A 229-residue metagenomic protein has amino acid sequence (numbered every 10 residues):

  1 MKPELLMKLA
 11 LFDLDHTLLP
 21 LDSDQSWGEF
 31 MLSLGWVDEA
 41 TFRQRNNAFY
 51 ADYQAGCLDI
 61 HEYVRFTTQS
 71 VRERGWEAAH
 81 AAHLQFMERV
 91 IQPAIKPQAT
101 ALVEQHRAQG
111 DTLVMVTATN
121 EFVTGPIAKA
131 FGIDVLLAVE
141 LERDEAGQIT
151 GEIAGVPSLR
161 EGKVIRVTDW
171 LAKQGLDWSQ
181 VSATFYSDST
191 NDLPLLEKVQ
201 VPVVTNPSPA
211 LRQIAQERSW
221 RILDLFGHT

Functional and structural regions predicted by a protein language model:
K2-L58: Active-site neighborhood of HAD-like aspartate-dependent phosphohydrolases
P3-L9, A81, E88-V114, A118-T229: C-terminal cap/substrate-recognition subdomain and adjoining C-terminal extension of metal-dependent phosphatase-like
L21, R43, C57, H61 (+2 more regions): Electropositive phosphate-/nucleotide-binding environments in soluble metabolic enzymes
S23-F30, W76, E140, P157: Active-site phosphate-binding/coordination module
S26-W27, A48, E62-F66, A82-F86: A general alpha-helix detector
G28-E29, T68, Q200: Amphipathic alpha-helical segments within well-ordered protein domains
L34, S70, F86-V90: Alpha-helix C-capping/helix-to-loop hinge sites
Y50-W76, E140-E145: Short, compositionally biased "basic patch" segments
